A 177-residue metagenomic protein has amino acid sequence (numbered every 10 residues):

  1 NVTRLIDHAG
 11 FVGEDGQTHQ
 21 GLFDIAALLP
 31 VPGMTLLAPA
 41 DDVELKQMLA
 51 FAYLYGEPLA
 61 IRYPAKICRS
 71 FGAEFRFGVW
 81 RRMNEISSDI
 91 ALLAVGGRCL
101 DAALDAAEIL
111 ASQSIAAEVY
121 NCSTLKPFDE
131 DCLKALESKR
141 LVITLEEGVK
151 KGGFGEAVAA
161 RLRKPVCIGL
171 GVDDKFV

Functional and structural regions predicted by a protein language model:
V2, I6-Y55: Conserved thiamine diphosphate
L5-G21, L54-V177: Thiamine diphosphate
